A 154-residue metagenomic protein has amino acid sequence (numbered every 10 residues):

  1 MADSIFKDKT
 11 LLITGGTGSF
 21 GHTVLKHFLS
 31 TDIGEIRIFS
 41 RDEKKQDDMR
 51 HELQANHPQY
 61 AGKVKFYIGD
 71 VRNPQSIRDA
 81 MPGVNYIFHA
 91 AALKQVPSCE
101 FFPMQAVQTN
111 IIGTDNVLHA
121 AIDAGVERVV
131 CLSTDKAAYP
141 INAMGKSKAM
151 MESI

Functional and structural regions predicted by a protein language model:
M1-K9, Q95: A short, basic/flexible loop-to-alpha-helix module at the beginning of a structural domain
K9-T31: N-terminal Rossmann NAD(P)H-binding glycine-rich loop of SDR-like oxidoreductase domains
D32-D48: Conserved glycine-rich Rossmann-like NAD(P)H-binding loop of the short-chain dehydrogenase/reductase
S40, Y67-I68, Q108: Conserved residues in the N-terminal Rossmann fold of short-chain dehydrogenase/reductase
D42, E52, D135: Residues in the short beta-alpha loop(s) of Rossmann-like NAD(P)-binding domains
K44, R72, K94: Adenine-nucleotide cofactor-binding loop residues
H51, Q59-Y86: Conserved Rossmann-fold cofactor-binding substructure of NAD(P)-dependent oxidoreductases
Y86-H89, L93-E152: Conserved Rossmann-fold NAD(P)-dependent oxidoreductase catalytic core, especially the SDR/UDP-sugar
